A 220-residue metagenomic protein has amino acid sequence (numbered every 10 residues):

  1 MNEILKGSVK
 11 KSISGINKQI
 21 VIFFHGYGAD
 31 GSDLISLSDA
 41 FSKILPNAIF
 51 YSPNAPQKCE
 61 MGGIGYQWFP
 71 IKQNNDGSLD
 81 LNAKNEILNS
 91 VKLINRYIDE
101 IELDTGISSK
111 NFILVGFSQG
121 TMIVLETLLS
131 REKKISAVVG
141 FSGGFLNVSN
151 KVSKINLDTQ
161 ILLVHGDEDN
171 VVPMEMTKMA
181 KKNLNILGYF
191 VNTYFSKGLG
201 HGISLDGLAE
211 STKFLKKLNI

Functional and structural regions predicted by a protein language model:
L5-I107: Serine-hydrolase catalytic machinery in alpha/beta-hydrolase-like enzymes
H25-Y27, V115-F117, G166: Conserved alpha/beta-hydrolase "nucleophile elbow" surrounding the catalytic nucleophile
I107-G116: Alpha/beta-hydrolase fold nucleophile elbow
G116-G120, V124: Gly/Ala-rich beta-loop-alpha elbow adjacent to hydrolase catalytic centers
K133-F145: A conserved short beta-strand
L162, K178-I220: C-terminal catalytic histidine-bearing segment of alpha/beta-hydrolase fold enzymes
L162-H165, D169: Short beta-strand/loop motif that positions the catalytic acidic residue of the alpha/beta-hydrolase fold
N170-M176: Conserved alpha/beta-hydrolase "acid-adjacent" motif
